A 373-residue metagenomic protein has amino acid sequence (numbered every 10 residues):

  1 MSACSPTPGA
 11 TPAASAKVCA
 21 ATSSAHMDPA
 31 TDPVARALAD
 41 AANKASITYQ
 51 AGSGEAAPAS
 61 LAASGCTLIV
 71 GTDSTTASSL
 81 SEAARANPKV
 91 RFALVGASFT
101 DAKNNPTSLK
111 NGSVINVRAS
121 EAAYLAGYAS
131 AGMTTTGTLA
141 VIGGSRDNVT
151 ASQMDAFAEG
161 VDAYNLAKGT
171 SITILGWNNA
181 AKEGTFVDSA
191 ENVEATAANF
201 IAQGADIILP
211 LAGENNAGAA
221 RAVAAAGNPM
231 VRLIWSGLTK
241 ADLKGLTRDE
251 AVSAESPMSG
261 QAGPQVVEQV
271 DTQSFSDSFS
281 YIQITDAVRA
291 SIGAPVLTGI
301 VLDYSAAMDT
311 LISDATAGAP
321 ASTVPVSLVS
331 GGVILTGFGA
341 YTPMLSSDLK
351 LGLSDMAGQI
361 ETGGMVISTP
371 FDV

Functional and structural regions predicted by a protein language model:
M1-A3: C-terminal motif of bacterial Sec signal peptides marking the signal peptidase cleavage site
S5-V373: A residue-level marker of the well-folded mature domains of exported/periplasmic proteins
